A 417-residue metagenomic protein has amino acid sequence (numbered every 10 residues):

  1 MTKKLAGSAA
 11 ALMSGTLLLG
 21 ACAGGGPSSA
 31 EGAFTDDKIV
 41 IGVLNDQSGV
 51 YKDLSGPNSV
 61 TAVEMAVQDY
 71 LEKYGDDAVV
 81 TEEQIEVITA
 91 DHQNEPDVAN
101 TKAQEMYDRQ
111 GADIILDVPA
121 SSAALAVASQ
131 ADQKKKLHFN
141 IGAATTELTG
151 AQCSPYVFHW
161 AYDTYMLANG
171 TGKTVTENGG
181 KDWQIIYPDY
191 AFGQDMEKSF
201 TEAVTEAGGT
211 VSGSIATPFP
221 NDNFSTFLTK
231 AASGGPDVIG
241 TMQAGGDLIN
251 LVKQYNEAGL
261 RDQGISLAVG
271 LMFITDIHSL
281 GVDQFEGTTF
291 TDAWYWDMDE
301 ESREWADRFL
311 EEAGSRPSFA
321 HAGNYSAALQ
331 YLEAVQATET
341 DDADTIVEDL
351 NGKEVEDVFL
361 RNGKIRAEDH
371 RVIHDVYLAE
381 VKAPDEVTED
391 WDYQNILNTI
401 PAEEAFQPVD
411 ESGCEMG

Functional and structural regions predicted by a protein language model:
M1-V40, G413-G417: Short, low-complexity disordered leader/linker segments with a strong preference for bacterial N-terminal type II
G26-G32, S55-S59, K73-A151, W160 (+2 more regions): Beta-alpha junction/loop-to-helix N-cap segments that form part of ligand/metal-binding clefts
E31-T35, I39-E64, A90-P96, P119-A120 (+2 more regions): Extracytoplasmic "Venus flytrap"
L54-A78, K198-E206: Short, polar/charged alpha-helical segment
V98-T101, T146-E147, S154-E257, W294-E304: Extracellular/periplasmic Venus flytrap/periplasmic-binding protein
M106-P119, F139-I141, Q184-Y187, G235-G245 (+3 more regions): Periplasmic-binding protein-like
Y255-A327, Q336-E339, D392-G417: Extracellular/periplasmic periplasmic-binding protein-like sensory domains
E311-H321, L332-I396: Segments of small-molecule ligand-sensing domains
